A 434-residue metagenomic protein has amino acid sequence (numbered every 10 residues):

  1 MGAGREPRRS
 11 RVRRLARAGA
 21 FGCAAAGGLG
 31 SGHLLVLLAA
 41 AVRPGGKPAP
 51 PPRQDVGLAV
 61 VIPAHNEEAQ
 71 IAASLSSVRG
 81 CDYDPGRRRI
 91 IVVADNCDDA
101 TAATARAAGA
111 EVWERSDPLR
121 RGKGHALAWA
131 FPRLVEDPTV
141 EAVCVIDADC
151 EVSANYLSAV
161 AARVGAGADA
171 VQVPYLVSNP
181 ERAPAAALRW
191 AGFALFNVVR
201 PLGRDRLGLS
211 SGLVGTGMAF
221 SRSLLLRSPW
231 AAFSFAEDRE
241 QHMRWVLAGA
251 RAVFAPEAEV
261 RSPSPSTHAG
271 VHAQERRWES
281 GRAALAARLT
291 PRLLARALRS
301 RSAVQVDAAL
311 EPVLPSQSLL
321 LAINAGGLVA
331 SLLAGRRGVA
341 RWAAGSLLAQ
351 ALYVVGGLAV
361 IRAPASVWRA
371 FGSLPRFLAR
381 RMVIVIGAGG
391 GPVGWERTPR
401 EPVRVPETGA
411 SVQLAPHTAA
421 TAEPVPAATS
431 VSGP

Functional and structural regions predicted by a protein language model:
R5-S76: N-proximal low-complexity "stem/linker" segments adjacent to membrane-targeting elements
G32, A39-R43, P50-P52, E311-P392: Membrane-embedded multi-pass helical conduit in multi-pass membrane proteins, especially envelope-biosynthetic
V56-A59, R89, E240: Cell-envelope/extracellular polymer assembly enzymes that use nucleotide-activated donors
A72-A73, D99-A107, E114, N155: Acidic helix N-cap motif at the loop->helix transition within catalytic regions of sugar-transfer enzymes
S76-R87: Short, acidic, metal-binding catalytic loop of nucleotide-sugar glycosyltransferases
A94-A102, D117-L119, E151: A conserved acidic beta->alpha catalytic loop
S116, R120-A130, L134-E136, A154-N155 (+3 more regions): Long helical/loop segments within the catalytic core of UDP-sugar-dependent glycosyltransferases, especially the large
P138-E151: Short beta-strand-to-loop acidic/aromatic patch adjacent to the donor-nucleotide binding site
